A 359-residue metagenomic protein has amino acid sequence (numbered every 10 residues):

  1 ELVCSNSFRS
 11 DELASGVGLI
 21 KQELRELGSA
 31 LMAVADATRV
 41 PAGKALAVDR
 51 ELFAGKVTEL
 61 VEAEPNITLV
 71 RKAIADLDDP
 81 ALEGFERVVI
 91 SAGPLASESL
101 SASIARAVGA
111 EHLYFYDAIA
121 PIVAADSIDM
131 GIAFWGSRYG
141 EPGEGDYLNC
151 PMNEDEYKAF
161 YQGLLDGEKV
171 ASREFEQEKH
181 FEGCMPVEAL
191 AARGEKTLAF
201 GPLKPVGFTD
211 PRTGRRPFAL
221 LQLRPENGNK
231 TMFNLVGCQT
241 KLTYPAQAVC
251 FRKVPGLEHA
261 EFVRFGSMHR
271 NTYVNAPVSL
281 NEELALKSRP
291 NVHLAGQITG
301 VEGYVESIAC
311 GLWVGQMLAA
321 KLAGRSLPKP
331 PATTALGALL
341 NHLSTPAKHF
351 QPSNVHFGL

Functional and structural regions predicted by a protein language model:
E1-V34, I104, V108, P330-N354: N-terminal FAD cofactor-binding segment of flavoenzymes
D11-T58, E62, N66: A conserved beta-strand/loop capping segment in the N-terminal third of enzymes that catalyze redox or closely related
E51-L52, L60-V249: Predominantly flavin-linked oxidoreductase catalytic cores and closely associated redox partners
V89, E98, V301-S307: Short glycine/serine/threonine-rich phosphate/pyrophosphate-binding segments that cradle anionic phosphate groups
L235-V301, I308-A309, P328-P346, F350-G358: A glycine-rich dinucleotide-binding beta-alpha-beta segment and adjacent secondary-structure elements that constitute
E306-K321: An active-site-proximal "capping" alpha-helix that borders the catalytic cofactor pocket
A320-K329: Phosphate-handling active-site elements
